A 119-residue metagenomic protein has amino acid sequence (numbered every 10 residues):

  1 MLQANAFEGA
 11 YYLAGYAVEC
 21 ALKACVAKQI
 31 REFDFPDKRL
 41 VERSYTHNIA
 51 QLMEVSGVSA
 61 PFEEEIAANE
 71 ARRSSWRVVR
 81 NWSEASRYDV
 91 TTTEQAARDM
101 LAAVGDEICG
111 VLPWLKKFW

Functional and structural regions predicted by a protein language model:
M1-W119: Terminal alpha-helical segments
